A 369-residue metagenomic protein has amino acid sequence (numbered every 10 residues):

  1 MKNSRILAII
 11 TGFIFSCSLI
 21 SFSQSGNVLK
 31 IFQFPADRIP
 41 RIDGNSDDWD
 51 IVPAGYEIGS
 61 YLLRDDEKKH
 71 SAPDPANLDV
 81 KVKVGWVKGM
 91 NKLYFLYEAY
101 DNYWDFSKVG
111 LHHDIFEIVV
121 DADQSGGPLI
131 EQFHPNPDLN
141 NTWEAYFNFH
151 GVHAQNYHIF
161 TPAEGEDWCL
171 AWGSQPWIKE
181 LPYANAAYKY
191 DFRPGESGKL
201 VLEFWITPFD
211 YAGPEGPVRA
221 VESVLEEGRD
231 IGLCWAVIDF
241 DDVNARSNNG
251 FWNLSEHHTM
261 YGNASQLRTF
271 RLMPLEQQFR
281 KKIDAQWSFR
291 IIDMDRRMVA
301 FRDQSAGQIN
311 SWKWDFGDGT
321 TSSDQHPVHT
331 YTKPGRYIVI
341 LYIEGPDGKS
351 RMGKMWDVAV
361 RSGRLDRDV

Functional and structural regions predicted by a protein language model:
M1-I6: Positively charged n-region of N-terminal signal peptides that target proteins for export
A8-S18: Bacterial N-terminal signal peptides
T11, D43, P334: Short glycine-rich loop/turn motifs that provide flexible caps or phosphate-binding loops at active sites
G12, Q33, F316: Generic anion/oxyanion-binding catalytic loop in active/binding sites
S18, P53-A54, G345, V358: Residue-level detector of alpha-helical segments with a strong bias toward transmembrane helices and their helix-loop
L19-S23: Sec/Tat signal peptide C-region and signal peptidase I cleavage site
Q24-F289: Structural preference for beta-rich elements and adjacent junctions enriched in aromatics
E276-V369: Extracellular/lumenal mature domains of secreted and surface-exposed proteins
